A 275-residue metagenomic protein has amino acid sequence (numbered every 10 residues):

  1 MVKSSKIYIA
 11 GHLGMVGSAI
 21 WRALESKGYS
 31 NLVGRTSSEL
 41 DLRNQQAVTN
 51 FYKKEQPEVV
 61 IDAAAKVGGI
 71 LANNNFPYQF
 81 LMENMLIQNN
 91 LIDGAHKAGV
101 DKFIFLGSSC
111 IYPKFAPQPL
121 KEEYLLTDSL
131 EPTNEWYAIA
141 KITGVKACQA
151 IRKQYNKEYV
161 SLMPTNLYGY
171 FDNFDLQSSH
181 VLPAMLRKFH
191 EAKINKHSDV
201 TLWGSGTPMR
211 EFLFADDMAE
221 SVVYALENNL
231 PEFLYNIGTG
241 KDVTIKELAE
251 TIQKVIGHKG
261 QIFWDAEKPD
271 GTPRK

Functional and structural regions predicted by a protein language model:
A10-M15, A19-K27, E191-K275: C-terminal substrate-binding subdomain of Rossmann-fold SDR/epimerase-dehydratase oxidoreductases
E25-N50: Adenosine-cofactor binding site in Rossmann-like domains, unifying the SAM/SAH pocket of S-adenosylmethionine-dependent
Q45-M85, K97, K114: NAD(P)H-binding glycine-rich loop region in Rossmannoid oxidoreductase-like domains and their noncatalytic homologs
I70, F105-L120, W136-I142, Q154 (+1 more regions): Conserved catalytic-site region of short-chain dehydrogenase/reductase
L81, M85, T133-V145, D175-P183 (+2 more regions): Short-chain dehydrogenase/reductase
N89-N134, V160: Conserved Rossmann-fold NAD(P)-dependent oxidoreductase catalytic core, especially the SDR/UDP-sugar
I111-P113, W136, V160-A184, P208-M209: Flexible, glycine-rich beta-alpha linker
P132-T165, A184-N195: Active-site Tyr-X1-5-Lys
